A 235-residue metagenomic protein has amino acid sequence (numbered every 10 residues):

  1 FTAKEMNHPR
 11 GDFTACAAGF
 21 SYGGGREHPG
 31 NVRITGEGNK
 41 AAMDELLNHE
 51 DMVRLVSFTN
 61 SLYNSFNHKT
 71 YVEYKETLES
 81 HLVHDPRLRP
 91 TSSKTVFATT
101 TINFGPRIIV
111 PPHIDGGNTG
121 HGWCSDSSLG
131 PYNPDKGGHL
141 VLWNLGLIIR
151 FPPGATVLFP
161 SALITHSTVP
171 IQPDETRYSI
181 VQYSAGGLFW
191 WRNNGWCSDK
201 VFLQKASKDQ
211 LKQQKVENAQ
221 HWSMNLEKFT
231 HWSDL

Functional and structural regions predicted by a protein language model:
F1-S128, Y132-P152, T156, I164-P173 (+1 more regions): Anionic coordination/interaction segments
